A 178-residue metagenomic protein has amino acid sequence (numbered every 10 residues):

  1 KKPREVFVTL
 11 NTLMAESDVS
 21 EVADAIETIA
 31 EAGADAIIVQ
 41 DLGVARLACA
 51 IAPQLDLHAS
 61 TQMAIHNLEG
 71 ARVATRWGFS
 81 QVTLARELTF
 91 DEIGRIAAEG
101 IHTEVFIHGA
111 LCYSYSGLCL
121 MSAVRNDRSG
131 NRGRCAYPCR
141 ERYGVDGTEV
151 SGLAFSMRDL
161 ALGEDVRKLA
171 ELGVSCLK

Functional and structural regions predicted by a protein language model:
K1-I65, T83, E87, D91-K178: Active-site pocket-lining/capping segments in soluble small-molecule metabolic enzymes
N67-E69: Conserved nucleotide-cofactor-binding alpha/beta core module
G78-F79: As written
